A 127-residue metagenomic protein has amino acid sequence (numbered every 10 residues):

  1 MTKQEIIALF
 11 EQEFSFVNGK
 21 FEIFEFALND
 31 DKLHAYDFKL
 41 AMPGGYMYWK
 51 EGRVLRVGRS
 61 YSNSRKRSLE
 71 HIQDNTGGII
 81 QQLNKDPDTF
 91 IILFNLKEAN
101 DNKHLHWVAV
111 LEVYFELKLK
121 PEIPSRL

Functional and structural regions predicted by a protein language model:
M1-S62, H106, V110: GIY-YIG nuclease catalytic motif and its immediate N-terminal context
L9, E13, H71, Q82 (+2 more regions): Residues that form generic nucleotide/phosphate-binding pockets
Y36, P43, A99-N100, L119: Residue-level detector of alpha-helix boundaries and kinks
K50, D86-F90, K118-P121: Solvent-exposed, well-ordered amphipathic alpha-helical segments that flank/support binding or catalytic loops
S62-A109: Conserved short loop/helix modules at catalytic or binding sites in compact beta-alpha or helix-hairpin-helix contexts
A109, F115-L127: Intrinsically disordered, low-complexity regulatory tails
